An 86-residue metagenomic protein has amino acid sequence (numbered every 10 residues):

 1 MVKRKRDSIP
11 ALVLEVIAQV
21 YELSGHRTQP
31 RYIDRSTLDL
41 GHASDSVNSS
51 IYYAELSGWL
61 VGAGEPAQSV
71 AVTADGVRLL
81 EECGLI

Functional and structural regions predicted by a protein language model:
M1-L23: Short alpha-helical segments that sit at the start of domains
P10-L14, N48, A74: Non-catalytic, well-ordered alpha-helical scaffold segments
I17-V20, A54, L80-C83: Generic structural signal for hydrophobic core residues of well-folded globular domains
G25-D39: Short acidic, hydrophobic short linear motifs in intrinsically disordered regions
G41-S57: Short amphipathic alpha-helical interaction segments
E55-E65: A short, conserved structural fragment
A67-V72: Minor-groove-contacting beta-hairpin "wing" of winged helix-turn-helix DNA-binding domains
A74-I86: Short, amphipathic alpha-helical interaction segments positioned at domain boundaries
